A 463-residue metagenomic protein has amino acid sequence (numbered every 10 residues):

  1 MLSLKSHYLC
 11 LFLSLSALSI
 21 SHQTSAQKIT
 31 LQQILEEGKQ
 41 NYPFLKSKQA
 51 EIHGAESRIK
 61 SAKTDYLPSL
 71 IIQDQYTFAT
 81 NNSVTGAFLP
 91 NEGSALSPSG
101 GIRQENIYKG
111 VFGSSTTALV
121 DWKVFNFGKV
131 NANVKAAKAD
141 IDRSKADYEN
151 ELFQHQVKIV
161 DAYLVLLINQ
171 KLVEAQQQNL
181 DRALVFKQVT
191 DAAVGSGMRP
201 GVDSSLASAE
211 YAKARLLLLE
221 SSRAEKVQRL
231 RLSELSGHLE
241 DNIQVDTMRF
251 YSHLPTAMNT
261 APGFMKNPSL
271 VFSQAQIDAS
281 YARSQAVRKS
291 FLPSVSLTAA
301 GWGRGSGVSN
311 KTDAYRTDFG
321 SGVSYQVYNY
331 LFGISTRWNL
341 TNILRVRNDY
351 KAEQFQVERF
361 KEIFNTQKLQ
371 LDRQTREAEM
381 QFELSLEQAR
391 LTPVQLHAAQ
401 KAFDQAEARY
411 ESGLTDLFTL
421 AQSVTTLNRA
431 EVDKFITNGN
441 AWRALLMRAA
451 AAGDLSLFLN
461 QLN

Functional and structural regions predicted by a protein language model:
S3, E151-K266, S385, L427: Periplasmic alpha-helical coiled-coil/stalk elements that build and connect Gram-negative outer-membrane
T24-Q75, N81, L239-R283, N339-L340 (+2 more regions): Bacterial Sec-pathway N-terminal export signals of envelope proteins
Q27-A162: Short flexible linkers and secondary-structure junctions
K46-A50, K63-T64, Y108-G110, V124-L152 (+6 more regions): Sec/SRP-type N-terminal targeting helices
I71, T80, D433-N463: Acidic, low-complexity, intrinsically disordered peripheral segments
Q73-L119, R249-H253, T298-W338, N342 (+1 more regions): Small/polar, glycine/serine/threonine/aspartate-rich low-complexity segments that form flexible
V194-M198, Y410-L414, A451: A short glycine-centered flexible hinge/capping loop motif at secondary-structure junctions
